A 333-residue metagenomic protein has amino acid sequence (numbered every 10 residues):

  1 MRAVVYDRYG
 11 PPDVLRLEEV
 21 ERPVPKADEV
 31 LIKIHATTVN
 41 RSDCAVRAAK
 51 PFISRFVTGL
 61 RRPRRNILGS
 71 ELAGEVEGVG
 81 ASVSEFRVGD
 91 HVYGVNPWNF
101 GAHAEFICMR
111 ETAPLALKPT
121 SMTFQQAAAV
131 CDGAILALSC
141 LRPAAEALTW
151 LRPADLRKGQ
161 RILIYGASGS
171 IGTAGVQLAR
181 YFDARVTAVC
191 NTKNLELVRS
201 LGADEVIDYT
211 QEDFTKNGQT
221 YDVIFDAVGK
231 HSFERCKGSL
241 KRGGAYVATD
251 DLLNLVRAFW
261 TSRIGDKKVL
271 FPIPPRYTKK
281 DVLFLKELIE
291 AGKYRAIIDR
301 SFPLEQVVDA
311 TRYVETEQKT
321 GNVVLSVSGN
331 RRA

Functional and structural regions predicted by a protein language model:
E21-T38, F52-N99: Glycine-rich beta-strand-centered segment in the early N-terminal region that forms part of a ligand/cofactor-binding
H91, R161, G244-A245: Short glycine-centered segments of the SAM/dcSAM-binding site in methyltransferase folds
Y93, I207, I224-F225, V247: N-terminal Rossmann-like NAD(P) cofactor-binding module of classical short-chain dehydrogenase/reductase
W98-E111: A structural motif shared across PLP-dependent enzymes of the aminotransferase-like
A127-D208: Mid-domain Rossmann-like dinucleotide-binding core that forms the NAD(H)/NADP(H) cofactor-binding site
K216-V223: A short acidic, Gly/Pro-enriched loop at the edge of an enzyme's catalytic core that lines a small-molecule cofactor
A227-Y294, S326-A333: Glycine-rich phosphate-binding loop and adjacent beta-alpha segment of Rossmann(oid) nucleotide-cofactor-binding
